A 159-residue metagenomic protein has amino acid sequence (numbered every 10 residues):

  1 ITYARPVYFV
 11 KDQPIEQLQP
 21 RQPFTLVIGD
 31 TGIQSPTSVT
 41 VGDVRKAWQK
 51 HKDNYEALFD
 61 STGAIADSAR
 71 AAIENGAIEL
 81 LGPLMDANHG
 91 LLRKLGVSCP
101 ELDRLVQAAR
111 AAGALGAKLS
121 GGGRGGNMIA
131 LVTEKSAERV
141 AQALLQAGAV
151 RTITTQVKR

Functional and structural regions predicted by a protein language model:
I1-A117, I129-R159: C-terminal nucleotide
G125: Glycine-rich phosphate-binding loops that contact phosphosugars or nucleotide phosphates
